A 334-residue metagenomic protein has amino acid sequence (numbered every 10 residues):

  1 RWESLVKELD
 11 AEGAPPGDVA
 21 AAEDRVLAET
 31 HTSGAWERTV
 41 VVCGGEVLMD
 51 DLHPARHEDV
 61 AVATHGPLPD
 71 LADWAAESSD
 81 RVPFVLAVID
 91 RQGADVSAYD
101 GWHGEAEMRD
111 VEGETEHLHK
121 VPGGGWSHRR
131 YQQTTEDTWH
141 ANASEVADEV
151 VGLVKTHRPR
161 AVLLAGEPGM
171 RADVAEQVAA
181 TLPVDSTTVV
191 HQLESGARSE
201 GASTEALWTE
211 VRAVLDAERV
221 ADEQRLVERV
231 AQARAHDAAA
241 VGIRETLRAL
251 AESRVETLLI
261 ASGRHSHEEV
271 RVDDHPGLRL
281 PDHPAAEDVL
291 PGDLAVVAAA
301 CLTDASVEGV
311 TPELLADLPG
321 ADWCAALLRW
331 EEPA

Functional and structural regions predicted by a protein language model:
R1-A334: Terminal alpha-helical anchor/extension segments at protein ends
